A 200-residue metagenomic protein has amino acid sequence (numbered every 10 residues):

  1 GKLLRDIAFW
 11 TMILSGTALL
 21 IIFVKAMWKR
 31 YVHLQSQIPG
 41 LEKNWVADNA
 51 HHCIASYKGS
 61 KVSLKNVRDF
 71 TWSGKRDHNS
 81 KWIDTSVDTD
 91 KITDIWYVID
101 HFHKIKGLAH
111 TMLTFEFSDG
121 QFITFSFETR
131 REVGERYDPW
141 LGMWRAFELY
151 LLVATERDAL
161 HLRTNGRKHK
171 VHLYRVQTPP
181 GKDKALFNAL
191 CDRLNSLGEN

Functional and structural regions predicted by a protein language model:
K2-L14: Hydrophobic alpha-helical transmembrane segments
I13-I21: Selective detector of the "anchor" transmembrane alpha-helix that sits immediately C-terminal
L20-L41: Membrane-interface motif at the C-terminal end of an N-terminal transmembrane signal
L34-I54: Alpha-helical transmembrane signal-anchor/signal-peptide segments
A47-I83: Short extracytoplasmic
Y57-K61, E116-D119, G181-A185: A short, structured loop/turn motif at beta-sheet edges
V62, S73-H172: Glycine-rich catalytic cores of cysteine/serine-nucleophile enzymes that process amide/ester linkages in cell-envelope
R157-N200: Active-site nucleophile-His-acid catalytic modules used for acyl/amide transfer and hydrolysis across diverse enzymes
